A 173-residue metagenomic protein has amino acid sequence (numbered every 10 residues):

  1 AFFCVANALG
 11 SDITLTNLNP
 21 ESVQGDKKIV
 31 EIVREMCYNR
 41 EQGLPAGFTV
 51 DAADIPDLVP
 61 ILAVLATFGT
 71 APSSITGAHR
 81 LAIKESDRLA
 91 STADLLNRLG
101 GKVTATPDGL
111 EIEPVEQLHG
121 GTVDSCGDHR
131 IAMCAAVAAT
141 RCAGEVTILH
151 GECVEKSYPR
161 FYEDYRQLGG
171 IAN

Functional and structural regions predicted by a protein language model:
A1-N173: Short, structured segments at the rim of ligand-binding sites
